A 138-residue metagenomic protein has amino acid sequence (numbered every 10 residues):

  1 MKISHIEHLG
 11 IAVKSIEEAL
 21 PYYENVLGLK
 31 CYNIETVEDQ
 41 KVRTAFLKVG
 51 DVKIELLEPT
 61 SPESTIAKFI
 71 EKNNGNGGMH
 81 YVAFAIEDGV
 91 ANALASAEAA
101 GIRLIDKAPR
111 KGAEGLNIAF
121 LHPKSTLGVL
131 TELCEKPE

Functional and structural regions predicted by a protein language model:
M1-I6, I11-C31, K48-I105, E114-L116 (+1 more regions): Glyoxalase I/VOC metalloenzyme domain signal
E18, T36-Q40: Short glycine/proline-centered loop/turn elements that form peptide/ligand docking sites
N33-V37, A108-K111: Short, solvent-exposed loop/turn elements at beta->coil junctions and helix N-caps that rim active or binding pockets
T36, F46-K48: Short secondary-structure boundary/capping segments within folded domains
D39-R43, G112-N117: Short acidic/glycine-enriched loop/turn segments that link adjacent beta-strands
